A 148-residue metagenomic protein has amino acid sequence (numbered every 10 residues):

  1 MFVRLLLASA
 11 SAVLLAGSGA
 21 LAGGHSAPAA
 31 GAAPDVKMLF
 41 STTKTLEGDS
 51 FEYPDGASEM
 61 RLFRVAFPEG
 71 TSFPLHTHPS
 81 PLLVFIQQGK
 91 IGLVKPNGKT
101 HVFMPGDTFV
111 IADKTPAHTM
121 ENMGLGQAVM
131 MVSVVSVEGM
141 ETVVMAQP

Functional and structural regions predicted by a protein language model:
F2-L5, G17-E59, V94, V110 (+1 more regions): A short, N-terminal "cap"/entry segment at the start of jelly-roll beta-barrel domains of the cupin/DSBH fold
L5-V13: Sec-dependent N-terminal signal peptides
G48, V65-T71, P79, T115-T119: N-terminal post-signal-peptidase region of extra-cytosolic proteins
D55-S58, G70-L82: A short beta-loop-beta micro-motif enriched in histidine and acidic residues
F67, N97-T115: Short acidic-glycine-tyrosine-enriched beta hairpin
L75, L93-V94, I111, A117-G124: Short beta-strand His + acidic residue motifs that chelate non-heme Fe in jelly-roll/DSBH and cupin folds
P79-N97, D107: Glycine- and acidic-residue-biased ligand/ion/polar-headgroup-sensing regions
T115-M140: Ligand-binding loop in jelly-roll beta-barrel domains
